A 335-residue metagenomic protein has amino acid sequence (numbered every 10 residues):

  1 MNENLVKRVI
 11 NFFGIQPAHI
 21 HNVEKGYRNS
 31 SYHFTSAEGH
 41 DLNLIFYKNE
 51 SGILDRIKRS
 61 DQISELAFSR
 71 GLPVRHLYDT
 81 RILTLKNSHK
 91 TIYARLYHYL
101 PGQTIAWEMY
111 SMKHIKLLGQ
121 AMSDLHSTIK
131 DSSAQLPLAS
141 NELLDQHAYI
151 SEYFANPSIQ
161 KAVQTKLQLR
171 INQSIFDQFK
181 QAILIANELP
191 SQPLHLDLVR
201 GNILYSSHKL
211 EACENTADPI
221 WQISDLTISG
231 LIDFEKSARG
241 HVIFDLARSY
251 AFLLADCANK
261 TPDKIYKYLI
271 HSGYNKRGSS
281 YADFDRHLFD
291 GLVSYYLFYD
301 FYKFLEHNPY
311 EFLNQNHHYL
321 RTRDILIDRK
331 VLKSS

Functional and structural regions predicted by a protein language model:
F13-T35: ATP-binding glycine-rich phosphate-binding loop
Y27-T35, N43-L44, K180-F244: Active-site acidic catalytic loop and adjacent metal/ATP-binding pocket of ATP-dependent phosphoryl transfer enzymes
F46-I92, K113-K116: A conserved alpha-helical element in kinase catalytic cores
A94-E108, N156-I159, S294-F312: A glycine-centered beta->alpha junction motif in the catalytic cores of kinase/phosphotransferase enzymes
E108-L167, S191: A cross-family kinase active-site recognition segment
I243-S279, S294-Y310: Active-site activation/catalytic loop segments of kinase-like enzymes and analogous catalytic loops in related
Y281-V293: All-alpha amphipathic helical-bundle segments outside canonical DNA-binding/catalytic cores that form hydrophobic
Y299-S335: ATP/Mg2+ or Mg2+-diphosphate-binding catalytic cores that bind nucleotide phosphates or diphosphates via glycine-rich
